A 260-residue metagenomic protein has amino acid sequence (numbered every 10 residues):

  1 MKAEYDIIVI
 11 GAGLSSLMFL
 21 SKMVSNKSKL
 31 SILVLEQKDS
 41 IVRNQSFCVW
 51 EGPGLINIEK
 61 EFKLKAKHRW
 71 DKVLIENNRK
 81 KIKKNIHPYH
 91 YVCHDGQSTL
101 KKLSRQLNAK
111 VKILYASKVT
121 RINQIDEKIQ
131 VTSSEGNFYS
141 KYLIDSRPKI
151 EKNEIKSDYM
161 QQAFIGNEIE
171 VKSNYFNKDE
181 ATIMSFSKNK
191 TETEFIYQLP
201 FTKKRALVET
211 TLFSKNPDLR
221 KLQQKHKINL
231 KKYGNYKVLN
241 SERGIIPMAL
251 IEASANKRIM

Functional and structural regions predicted by a protein language model:
K2-V34: N-terminal Rossmann-like FAD-binding beta1-loop-alpha1 element of flavoenzymes
A12, K22, A109-K237, A249-S254: Predominantly flavin-linked oxidoreductase catalytic cores and closely associated redox partners
S16, I41, P247: Flexible, glycine-rich phosphate/dinucleotide-binding loops and adjacent beta-alpha linkers at cofactor/substrate
K22-R79, I165: N-terminal FAD cofactor-binding segment of flavoenzymes
G54-A116, R121-Q124: A conserved beta-strand/loop capping segment in the N-terminal third of enzymes that catalyze redox or closely related
F62-R69, G234-E242: Short secondary-structure junctions
I75, Y197-P200, R258-M260: Short beta-strand elements
N240-M260: Oxyanion-binding "anion nests"
